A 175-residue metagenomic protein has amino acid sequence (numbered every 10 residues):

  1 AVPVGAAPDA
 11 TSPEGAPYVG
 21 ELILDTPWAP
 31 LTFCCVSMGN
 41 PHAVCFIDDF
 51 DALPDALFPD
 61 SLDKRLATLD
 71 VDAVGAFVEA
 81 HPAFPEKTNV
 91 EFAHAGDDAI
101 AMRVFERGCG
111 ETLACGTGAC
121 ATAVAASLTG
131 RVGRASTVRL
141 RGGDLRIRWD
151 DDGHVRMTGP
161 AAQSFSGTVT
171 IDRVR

Functional and structural regions predicted by a protein language model:
A1-T112, A123-R175: Active-site proximal loop and beta-alpha junction motif in alpha/beta enzyme cores
T117-A119: Helical hairpin unit composed of two closely spaced alpha helices linked by a short loop
